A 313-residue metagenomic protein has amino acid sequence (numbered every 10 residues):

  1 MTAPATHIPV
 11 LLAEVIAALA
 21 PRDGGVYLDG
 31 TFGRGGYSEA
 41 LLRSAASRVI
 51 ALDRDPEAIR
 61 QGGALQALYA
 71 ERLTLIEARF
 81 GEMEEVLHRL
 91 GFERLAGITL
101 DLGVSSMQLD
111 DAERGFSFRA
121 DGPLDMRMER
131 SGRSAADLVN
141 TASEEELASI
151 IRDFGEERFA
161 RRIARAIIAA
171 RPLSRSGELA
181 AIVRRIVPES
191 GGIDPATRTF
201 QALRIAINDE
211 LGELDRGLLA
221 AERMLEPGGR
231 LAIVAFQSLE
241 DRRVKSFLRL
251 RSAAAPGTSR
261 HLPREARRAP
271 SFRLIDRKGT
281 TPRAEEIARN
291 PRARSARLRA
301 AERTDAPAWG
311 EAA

Functional and structural regions predicted by a protein language model:
M1-A313: S-adenosyl-L-methionine-dependent methyltransferase catalytic core, i.e., the SAM/SAH-binding region
